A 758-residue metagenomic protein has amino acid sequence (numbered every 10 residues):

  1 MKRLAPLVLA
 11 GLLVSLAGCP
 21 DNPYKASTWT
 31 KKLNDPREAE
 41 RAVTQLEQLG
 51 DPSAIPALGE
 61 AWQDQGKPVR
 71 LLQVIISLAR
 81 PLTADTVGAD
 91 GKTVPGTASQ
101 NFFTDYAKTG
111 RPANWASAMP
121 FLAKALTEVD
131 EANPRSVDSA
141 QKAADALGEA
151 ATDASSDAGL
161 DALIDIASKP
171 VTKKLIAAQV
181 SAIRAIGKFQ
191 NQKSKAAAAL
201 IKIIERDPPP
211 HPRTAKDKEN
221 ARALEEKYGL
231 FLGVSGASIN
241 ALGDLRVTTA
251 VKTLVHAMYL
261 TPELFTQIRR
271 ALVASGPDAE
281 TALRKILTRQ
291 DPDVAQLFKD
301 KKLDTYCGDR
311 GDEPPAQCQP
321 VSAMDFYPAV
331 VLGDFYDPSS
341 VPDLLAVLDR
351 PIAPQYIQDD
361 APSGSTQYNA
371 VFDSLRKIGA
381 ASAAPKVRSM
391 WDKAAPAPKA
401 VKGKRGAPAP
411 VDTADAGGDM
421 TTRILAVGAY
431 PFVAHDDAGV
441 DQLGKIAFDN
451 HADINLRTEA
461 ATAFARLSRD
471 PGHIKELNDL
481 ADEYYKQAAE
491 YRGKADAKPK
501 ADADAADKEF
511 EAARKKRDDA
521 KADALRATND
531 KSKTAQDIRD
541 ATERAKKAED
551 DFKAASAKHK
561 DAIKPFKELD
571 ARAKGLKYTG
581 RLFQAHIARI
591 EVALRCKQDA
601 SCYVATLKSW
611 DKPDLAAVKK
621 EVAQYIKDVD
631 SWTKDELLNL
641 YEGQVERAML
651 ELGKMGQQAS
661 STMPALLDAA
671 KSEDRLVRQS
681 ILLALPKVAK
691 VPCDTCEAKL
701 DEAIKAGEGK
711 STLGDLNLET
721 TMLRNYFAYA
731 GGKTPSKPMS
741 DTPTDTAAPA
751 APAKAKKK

Functional and structural regions predicted by a protein language model:
L7-S15: Bacterial N-terminal signal peptides
C19-K31, D51-Q63, L82-D105, P112-D130 (+13 more regions): Amphipathic alpha-helical scaffolding segments comprising HEAT/armadillo-like alpha-solenoid repeats
D35-E40, P52, Q65-V69, A116 (+22 more regions): Alpha-helix N-cap/helix-start positions at coil->helix boundaries
R41, A57, R70-V74, F121 (+27 more regions): Alpha-solenoid helical repeat scaffolds
E47, I76-R80, G148, T152 (+12 more regions): Structural signature of alpha-helical solenoid repeat scaffolds
N478, D482-T579, K619, A623: Extended amphipathic alpha-helical heptad-repeat regions
D701-I704, E708-P743: Eukaryotic acidic, Ser/Thr-rich intrinsically disordered low-complexity regions
P743-K758: Long, low-complexity, intrinsically disordered segments
